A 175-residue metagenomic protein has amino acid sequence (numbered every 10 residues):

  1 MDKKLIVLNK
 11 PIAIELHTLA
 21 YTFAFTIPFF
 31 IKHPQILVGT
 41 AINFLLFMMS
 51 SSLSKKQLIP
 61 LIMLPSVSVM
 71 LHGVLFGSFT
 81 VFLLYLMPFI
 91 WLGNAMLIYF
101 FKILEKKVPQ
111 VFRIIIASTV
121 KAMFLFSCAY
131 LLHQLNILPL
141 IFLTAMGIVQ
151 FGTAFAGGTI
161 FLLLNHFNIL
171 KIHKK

Functional and structural regions predicted by a protein language model:
M1-V7, L170-K175: Intrinsically disordered, low-complexity non-transmembrane regions of multi-pass membrane transporters
D2-S52, K56: Hydrophobic transmembrane alpha-helices
A24-G39, S66-Y99, H133: Interfacial aromatic-anchored transmembrane helix boundaries in multi-pass membrane proteins
H33, S78-L86, Y99, I103-K175: Membrane-embedded alpha-helical hairpins and interfacial helices in multi-pass inner-membrane proteins
N43-F47, W91-I98, A154, G158: Alpha-helical transmembrane segments of multi-pass membrane proteins
F44, S66-V67, L163, N168: Hydrophobic transmembrane alpha-helices of multi-pass, membrane-embedded glycosylation machinery
S50-I62, E105-Q110: Membrane-helix interface "capping/anchor" motifs
L58-V69, R113-K121: Central hydrophobic cores of alpha-helical transmembrane segments in multi-pass integral membrane proteins
